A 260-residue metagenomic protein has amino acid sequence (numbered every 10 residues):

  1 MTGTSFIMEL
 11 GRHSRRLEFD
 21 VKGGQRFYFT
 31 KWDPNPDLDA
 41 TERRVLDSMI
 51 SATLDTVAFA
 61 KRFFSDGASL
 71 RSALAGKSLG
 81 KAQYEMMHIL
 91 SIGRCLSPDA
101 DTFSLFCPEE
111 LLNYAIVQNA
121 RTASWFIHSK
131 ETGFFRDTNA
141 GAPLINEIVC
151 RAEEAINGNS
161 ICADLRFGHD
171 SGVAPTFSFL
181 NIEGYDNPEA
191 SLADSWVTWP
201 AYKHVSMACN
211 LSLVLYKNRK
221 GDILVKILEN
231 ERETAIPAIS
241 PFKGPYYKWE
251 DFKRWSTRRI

Functional and structural regions predicted by a protein language model:
M1-I260: Signature for phosphate-centric chemistry
